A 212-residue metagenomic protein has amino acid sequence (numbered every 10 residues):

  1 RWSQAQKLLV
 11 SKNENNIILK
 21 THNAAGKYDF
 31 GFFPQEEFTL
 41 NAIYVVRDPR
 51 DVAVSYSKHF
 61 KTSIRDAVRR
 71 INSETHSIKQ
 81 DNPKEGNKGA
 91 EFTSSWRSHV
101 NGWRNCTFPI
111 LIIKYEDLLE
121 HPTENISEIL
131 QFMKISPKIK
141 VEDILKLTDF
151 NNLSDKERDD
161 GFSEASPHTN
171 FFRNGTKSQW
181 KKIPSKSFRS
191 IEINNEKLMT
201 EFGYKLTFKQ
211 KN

Functional and structural regions predicted by a protein language model:
R1-I112, N174-N212: PAPS-dependent sulfotransferase catalytic domain
A24, D48, E116, L147-F150: Short, solvent-exposed coil/turn elements at secondary-structure transition points
Y28-F30, P122-N125, N151-D155: Short, solvent-exposed polar/charged micro-motifs at secondary-structure junctions
R50-A53, T123-S127, E142: An amphipathic alpha-helix signature
I112-P137, P167, I191: PAPS/PAP-binding and catalytic site of the sulfotransferase fold
K134-L145, L153, L206-F208: Short, surface-exposed acidic
L145-N195: PAPS-dependent sulfotransferase catalytic core
